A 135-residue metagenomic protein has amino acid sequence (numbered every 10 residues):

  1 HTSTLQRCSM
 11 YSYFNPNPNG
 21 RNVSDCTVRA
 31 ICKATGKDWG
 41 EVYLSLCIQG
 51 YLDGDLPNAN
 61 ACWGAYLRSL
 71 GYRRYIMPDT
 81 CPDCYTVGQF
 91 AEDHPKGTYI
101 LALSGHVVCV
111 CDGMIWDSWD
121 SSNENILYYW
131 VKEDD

Functional and structural regions predicted by a protein language model:
L5-C8, C84, E124: Generic detection of intrinsically disordered/low-complexity segments and helix-coil linkers/edges
R7-L56, A61, A65-L70: Active-site nucleophile-adjacent alpha helix/oxyanion-hole segment immediately C-terminal to the catalytic cysteine
V23, V28, V42, V87 (+2 more regions): Extended aliphatic helical segments
G50-G105, C111-D120: Conserved active-site-adjacent core of cysteine acyl-enzyme catalytic domains
V110-D135: Active-site signature of cysteine proteases
